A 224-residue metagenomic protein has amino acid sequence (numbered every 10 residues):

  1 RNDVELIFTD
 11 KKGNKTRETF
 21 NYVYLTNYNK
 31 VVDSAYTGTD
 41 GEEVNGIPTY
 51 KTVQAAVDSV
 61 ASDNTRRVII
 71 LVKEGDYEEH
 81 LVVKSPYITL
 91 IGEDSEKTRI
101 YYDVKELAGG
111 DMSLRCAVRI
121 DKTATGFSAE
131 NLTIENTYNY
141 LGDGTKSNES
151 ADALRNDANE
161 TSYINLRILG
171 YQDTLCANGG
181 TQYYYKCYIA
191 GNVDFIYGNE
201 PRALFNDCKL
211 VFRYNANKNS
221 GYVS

Functional and structural regions predicted by a protein language model:
N2-V4: Exposed beta-strand face motif in extracellular beta-rich ectodomains
L6, K15-T16, N29-K30: Generic alpha-helical hydrophobic packing signal
F8-D10: Conserved structural position at the C-terminal beta-strand of extracellular beta-sandwich adhesion modules
K12-N14, E96: Short acidic/polar mixed-charge low-complexity motifs
K15-V23: Edge beta-strands of extracellular beta-sandwich domains
N27-S224: Sequence-level preference for short, compositionally simple segments enriched in small aliphatic or small polar residues
